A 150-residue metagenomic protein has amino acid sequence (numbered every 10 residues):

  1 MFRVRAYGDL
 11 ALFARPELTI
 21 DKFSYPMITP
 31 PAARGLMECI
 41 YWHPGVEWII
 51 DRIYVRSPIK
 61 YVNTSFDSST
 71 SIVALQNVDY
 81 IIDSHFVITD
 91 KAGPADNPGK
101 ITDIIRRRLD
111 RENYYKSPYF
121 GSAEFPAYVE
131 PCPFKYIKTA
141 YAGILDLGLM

Functional and structural regions predicted by a protein language model:
M1-I20: N-terminal, Lys/Arg- and Ser/Thr-rich interaction peptides
R5, P16, P26-I28, P44 (+3 more regions): Generic signature of intrinsically disordered, low-complexity segments enriched in small/polar residues
A11-L12, K22-P26, G45-R52: Residue-level preference for alpha-helix termini and adjacent loops
E17-I20, I28, Y61-S65, A95-N97: Surface-exposed beta-strand edges and their flanking turn/coil or helix-capping segments
E17-L36, L109-N113: Short, flexible N-terminal segments of the mature chain
P31, G35, I40-A92: Extended, compositionally biased
F66-M150: Internal, well-folded beta-alpha domain core
